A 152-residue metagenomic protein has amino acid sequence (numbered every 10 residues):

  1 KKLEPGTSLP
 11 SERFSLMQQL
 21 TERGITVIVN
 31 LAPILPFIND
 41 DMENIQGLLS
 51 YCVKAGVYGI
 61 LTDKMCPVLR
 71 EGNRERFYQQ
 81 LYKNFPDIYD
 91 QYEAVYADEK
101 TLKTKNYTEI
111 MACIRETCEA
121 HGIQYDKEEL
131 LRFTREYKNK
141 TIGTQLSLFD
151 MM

Functional and structural regions predicted by a protein language model:
K1-Y92, E99: Conserved AdoMet/S-adenosylmethionine-binding subsite of the radical SAM
Y78-M152: C-terminal accessory extensions appended to soluble enzyme cores
